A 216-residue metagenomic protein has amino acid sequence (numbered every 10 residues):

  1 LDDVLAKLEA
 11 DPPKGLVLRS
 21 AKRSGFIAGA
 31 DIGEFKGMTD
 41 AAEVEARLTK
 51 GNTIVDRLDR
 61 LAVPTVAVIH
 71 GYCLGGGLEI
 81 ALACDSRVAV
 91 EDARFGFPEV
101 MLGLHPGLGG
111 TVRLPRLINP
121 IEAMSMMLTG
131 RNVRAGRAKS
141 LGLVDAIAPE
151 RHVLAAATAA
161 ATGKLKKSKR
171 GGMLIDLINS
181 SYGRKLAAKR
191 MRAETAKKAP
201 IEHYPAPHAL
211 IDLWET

Functional and structural regions predicted by a protein language model:
L1-A42, T53-H70, V90-R94: A structural preference for short, pocket-lining loop segments at secondary-structure junctions
L18, D31, I80-A81, A138: Hydrophobic/aromatic residues within transmembrane alpha-helices of multi-pass small-molecule transporters
R19-A21, V68, P98, T129 (+2 more regions): Generic beta-strand/beta-sheet core signal
G29, E45-L48, N52, G75 (+1 more regions): Glycine-rich phosphate-binding loop at the start of an alpha helix
D40, N119, P149-E150: Helix-capping/helix-break motifs at membrane-protein junctions, especially on the cytosolic side just before or after
I54, L58, L74-M127, S140-L141 (+1 more regions): CoA-thioester-processing core
E79, S125-T216: Amphipathic alpha-helical segments at domain termini/boundaries
